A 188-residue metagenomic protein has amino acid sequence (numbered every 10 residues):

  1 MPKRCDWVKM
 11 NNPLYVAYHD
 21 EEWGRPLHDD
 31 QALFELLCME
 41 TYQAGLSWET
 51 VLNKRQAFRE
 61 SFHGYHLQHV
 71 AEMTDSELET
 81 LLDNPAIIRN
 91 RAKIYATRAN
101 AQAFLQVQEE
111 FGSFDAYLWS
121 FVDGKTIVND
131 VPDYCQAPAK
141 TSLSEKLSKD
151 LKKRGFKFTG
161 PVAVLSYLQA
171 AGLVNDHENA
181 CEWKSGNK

Functional and structural regions predicted by a protein language model:
M1-K188: HhH-family (HhH-GPD) DNA N-glycosylase catalytic core used in base-excision repair
